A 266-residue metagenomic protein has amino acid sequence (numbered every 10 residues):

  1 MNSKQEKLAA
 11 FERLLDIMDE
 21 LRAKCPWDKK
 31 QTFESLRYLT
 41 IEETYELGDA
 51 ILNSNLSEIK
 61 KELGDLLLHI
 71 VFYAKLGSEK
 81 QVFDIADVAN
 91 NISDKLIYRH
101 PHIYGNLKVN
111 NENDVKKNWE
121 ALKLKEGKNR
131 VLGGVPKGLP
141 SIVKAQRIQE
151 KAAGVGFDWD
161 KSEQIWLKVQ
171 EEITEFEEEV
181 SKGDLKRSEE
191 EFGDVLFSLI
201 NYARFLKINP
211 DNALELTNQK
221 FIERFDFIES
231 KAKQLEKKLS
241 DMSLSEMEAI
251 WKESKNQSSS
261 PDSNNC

Functional and structural regions predicted by a protein language model:
M1-E62, L68-F192, L196-C266: Flexible "arm" and connector segments at domain edges
